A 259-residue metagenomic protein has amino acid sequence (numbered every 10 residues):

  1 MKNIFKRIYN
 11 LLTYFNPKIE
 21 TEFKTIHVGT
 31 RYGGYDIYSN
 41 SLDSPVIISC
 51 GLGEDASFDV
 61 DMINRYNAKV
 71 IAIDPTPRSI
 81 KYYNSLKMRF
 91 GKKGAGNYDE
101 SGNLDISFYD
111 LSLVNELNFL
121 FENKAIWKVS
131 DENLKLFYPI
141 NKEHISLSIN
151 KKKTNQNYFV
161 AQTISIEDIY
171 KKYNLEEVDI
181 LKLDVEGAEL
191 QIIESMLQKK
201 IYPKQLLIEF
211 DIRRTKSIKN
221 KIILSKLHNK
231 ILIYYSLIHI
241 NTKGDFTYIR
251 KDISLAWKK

Functional and structural regions predicted by a protein language model:
M1-K259: Phosphate/nucleotide-binding beta-alpha loop and adjacent structural elements of enzyme active sites
